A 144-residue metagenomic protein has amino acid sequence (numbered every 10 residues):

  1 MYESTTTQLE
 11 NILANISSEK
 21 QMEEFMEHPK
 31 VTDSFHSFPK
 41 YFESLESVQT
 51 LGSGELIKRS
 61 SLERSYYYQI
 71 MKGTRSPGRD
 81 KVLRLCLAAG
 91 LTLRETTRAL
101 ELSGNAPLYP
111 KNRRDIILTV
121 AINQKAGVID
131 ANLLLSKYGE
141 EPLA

Functional and structural regions predicted by a protein language model:
M1-L13, T97-K125: Short, charged recognition helix plus adjacent turn of helix-turn-helix-like nucleic-acid-binding domains
S18-G52, I129-L143: A short, Lys/Arg-rich alpha-helix, primarily the initiator
E46, I57, C86: The alpha-helix within a helix-turn-helix
G54, S65, R94: Key DNA-contact positions within bacterial/archaeal DNA-binding proteins
S61-P77, L102-G104: Recognition helix of helix-turn-helix/homeodomain-like DNA-binding domains that insert into the DNA major groove
T74-L87: Short, basic-rich loop-to-helix N-cap that marks the start of a DNA-contacting helix
A88-A89, R113-P142: Long, compositionally biased
